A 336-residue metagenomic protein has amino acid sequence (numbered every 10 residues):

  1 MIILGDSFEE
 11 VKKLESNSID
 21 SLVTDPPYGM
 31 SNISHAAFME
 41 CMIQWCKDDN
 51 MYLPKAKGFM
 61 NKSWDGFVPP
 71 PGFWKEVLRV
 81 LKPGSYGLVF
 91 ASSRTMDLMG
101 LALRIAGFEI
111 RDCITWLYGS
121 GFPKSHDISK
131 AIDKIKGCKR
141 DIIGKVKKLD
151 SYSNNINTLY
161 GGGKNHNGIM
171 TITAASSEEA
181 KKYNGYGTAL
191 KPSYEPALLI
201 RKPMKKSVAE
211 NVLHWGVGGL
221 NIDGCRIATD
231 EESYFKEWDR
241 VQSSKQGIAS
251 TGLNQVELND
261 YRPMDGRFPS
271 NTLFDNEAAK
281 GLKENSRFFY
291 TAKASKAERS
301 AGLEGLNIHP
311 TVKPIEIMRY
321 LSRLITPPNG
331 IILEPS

Functional and structural regions predicted by a protein language model:
M1-S336: Core catalytic lobe of class I
